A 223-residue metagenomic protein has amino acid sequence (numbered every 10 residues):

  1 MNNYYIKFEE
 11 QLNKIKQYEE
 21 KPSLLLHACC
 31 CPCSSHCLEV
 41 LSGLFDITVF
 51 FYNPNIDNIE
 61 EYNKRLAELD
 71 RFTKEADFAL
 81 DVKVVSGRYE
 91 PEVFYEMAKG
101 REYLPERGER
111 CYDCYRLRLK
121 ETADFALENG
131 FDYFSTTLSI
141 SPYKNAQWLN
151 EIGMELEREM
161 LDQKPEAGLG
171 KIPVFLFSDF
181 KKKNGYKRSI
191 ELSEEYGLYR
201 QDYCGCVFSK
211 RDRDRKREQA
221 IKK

Functional and structural regions predicted by a protein language model:
M1-H36, L44-K223: Nucleotide-activated chemistry modules centered on ATP-dependent adenylation/adenylyltransferase
L41: Aromatic pocket-lining residues of Rossmann-like dinucleotide-binding sites
